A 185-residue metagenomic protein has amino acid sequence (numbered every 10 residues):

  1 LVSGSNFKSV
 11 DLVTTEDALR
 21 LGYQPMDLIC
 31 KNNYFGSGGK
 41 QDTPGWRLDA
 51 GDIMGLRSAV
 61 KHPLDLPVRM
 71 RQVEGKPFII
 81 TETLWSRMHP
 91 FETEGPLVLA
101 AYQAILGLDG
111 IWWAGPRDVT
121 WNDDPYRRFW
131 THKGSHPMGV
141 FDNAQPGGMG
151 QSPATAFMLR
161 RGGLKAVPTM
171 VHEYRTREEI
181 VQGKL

Functional and structural regions predicted by a protein language model:
L1-F7, D11-M88: Glycoside hydrolase catalytic-domain groove-lining segments
S3, A18, P25, A50 (+6 more regions): A sequence-composition feature that detects small, non-aromatic residues
L12, G36-G39, P44, M88-P90 (+3 more regions): Generic marker of "main functional regions" within proteins
E16, E74, E82, E92-E94 (+4 more regions): Glutamate identity and glutamate-enriched acidic tracts
A18-L21, P44-R47, E92-L99, Y126-S135: Short secondary-structure boundary/capping segments
F78-W112: Conserved catalytic-core segments centered on acid/base and nucleophilic motifs
A104-L185: Aromatic- and carboxylate-lined catalytic core of secreted/periplasmic carbohydrate-active enzymes
